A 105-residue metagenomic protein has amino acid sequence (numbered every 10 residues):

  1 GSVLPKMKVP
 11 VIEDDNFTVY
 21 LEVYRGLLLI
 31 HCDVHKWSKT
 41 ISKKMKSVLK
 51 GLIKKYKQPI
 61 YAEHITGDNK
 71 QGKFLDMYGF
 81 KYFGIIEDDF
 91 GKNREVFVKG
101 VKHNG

Functional and structural regions predicted by a protein language model:
S2-F17, K57: A short helix-loop-beta-strand connector motif used in the catalytic cores of GNAT acetyltransferases and, in some
P5, F17-L27, I86: A conserved beta-strand-loop-helix scaffold within acyl/acetyltransferase catalytic domains
Y24-W37, E95: Conserved acetyl-CoA binding element of GNAT-fold acetyltransferases
L27-L28, K57-A62: Hydrophobic beta-strand segments of well-ordered beta-sheets in folded domains
K39-K54, K73, M77: Conserved acetyl-CoA-binding loop-helix of GNAT-fold acetyltransferases
Y61-D76, E87-F90: Conserved beta-strand-loop-alpha-helix junction that forms the acyl-donor binding cleft
K81-E95: Conserved catalytic-core motifs of GNAT/GCN5-like acyltransferases
K102-G105: Short intrinsically disordered terminal tails
